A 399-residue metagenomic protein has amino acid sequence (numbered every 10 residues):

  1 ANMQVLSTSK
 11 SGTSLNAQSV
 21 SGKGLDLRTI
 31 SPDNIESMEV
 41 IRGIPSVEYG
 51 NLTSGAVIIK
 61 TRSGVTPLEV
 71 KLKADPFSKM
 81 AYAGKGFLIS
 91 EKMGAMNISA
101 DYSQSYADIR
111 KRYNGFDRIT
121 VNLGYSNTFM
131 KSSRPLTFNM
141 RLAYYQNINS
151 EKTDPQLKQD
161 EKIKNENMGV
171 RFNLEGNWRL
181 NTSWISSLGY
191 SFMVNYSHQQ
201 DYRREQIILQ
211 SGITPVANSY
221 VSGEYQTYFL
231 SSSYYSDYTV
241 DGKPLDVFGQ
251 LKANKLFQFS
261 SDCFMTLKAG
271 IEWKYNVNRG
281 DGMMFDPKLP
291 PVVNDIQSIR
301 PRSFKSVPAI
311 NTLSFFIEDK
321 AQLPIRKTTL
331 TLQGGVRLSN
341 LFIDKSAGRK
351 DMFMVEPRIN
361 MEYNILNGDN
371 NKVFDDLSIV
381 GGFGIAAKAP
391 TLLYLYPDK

Functional and structural regions predicted by a protein language model:
A1, G24-R28, E48-L72, F87: N-terminal periplasmic accessory domains that precede and gate Gram-negative outer-membrane beta-barrel machines
N2-I41: Short acidic/polar hinge/loop motifs at secondary-structure boundaries that mediate gating or recognition
S19-K23, V40-I41, V65-L68, Q104-I109 (+5 more regions): Extracytoplasmic loops and strand-loop junctions of Gram-negative outer membrane beta-barrel proteins
E69-Q104, K111-M193: Transmembrane beta-barrel wall of Gram-negative outer-membrane proteins
A74-S78, Y102-Y106, L142-I148, V194-Y202 (+5 more regions): Transmembrane beta-strands of outer-membrane beta-barrel pores
G84, D108-G115, N147-Q159, Q200-S211 (+4 more regions): Outer-membrane beta-barrel translocator domains and adjoining extracellular loop/strand segments of Gram-negative
F129-Y145, N165-G348: Face-selective signature of the C-terminal outer-membrane beta-barrel domain
S303-K399: Structural signature of Gram-negative outer-membrane beta-barrels, strongest in the C-terminal barrel of TonB-dependent
